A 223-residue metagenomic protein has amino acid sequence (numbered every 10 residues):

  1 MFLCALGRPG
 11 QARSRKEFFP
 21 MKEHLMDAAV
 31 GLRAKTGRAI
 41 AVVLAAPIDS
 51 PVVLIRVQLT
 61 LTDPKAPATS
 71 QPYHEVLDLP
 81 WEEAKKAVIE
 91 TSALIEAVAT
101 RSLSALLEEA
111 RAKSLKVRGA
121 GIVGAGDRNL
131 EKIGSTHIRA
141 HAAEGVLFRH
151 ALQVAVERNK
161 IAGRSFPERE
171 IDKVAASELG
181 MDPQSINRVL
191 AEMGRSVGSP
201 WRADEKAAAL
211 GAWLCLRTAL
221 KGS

Functional and structural regions predicted by a protein language model:
R8-L25: Short, Lys/Arg-enriched N-terminal segments with co-localized hydrophobic residues within the first ~10-30 amino acids
K22-G222: Phosphate- and other anionic-substrate recognition elements at nucleic-acid/protein interfaces
